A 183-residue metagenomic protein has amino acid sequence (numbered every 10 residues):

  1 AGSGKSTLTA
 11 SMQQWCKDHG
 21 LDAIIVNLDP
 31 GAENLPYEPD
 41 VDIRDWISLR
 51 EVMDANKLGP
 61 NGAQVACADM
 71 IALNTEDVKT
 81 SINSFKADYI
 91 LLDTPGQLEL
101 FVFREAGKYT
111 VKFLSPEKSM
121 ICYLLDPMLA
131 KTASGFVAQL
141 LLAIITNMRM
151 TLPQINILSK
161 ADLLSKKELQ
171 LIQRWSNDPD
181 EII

Functional and structural regions predicted by a protein language model:
S3, T7-M120: Nucleotide-state-sensitive switch-loop elements of NTP-binding domains
E99-I183: Conserved catalytic-core segment of NTP-binding enzymes
